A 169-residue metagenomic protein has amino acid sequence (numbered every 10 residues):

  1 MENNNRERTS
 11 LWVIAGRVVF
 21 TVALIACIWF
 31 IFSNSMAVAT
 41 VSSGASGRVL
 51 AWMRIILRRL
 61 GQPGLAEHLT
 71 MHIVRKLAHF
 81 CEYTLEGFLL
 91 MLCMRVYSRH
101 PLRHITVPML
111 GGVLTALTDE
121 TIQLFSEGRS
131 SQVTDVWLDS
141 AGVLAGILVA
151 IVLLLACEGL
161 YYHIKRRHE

Functional and structural regions predicted by a protein language model:
E2-N4, K165-E169: Short, charged juxtamembrane terminal tails flanking transmembrane helices
E2-T84, F88: "…centered on the first transmembrane helix and the immediately adjacent amphipathic helix/loop
I14-V18, Y97-M109, R129-V133: Membrane-helix interface segments
A15-V22, L148, V152-L160: Alpha-helical hydrophobic membrane-insertion segments
L24-I31, I105-L124: Small-polar-interrupted transmembrane alpha-helices in polytopic inner-membrane proteins
E82-Y97, V143-C157: Membrane-interfacial alpha-helical segments at the cytosolic side of multi-pass membrane proteins
C93-L102, I122, S126, S130 (+2 more regions): Membrane-interfacial segments
A116-A141: Interfacial helix-loop-helix junctions of multi-pass membrane proteins
